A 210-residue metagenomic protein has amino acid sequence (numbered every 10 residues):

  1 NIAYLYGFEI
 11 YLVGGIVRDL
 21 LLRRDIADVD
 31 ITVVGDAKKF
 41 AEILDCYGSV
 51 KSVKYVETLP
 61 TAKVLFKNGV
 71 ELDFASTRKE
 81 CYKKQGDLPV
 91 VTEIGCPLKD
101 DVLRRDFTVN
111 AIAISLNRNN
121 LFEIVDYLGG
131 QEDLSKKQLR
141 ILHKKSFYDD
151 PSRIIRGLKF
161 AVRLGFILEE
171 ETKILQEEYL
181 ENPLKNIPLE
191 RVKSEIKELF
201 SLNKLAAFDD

Functional and structural regions predicted by a protein language model:
N1-D210: Catalytic cores of the polymerase beta-like nucleotidyltransferase superfamily and closely associated nucleotide
